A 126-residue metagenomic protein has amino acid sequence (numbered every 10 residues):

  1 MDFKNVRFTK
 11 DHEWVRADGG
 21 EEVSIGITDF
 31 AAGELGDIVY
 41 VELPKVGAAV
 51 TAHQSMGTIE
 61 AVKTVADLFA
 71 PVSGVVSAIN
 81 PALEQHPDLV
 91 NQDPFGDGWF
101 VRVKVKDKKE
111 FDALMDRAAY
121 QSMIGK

Functional and structural regions predicted by a protein language model:
M1-S55, D88, Q92-K126: Acidic, low-complexity mobile loops and tails
H12, I59, L68, S73-V76: Conserved hydrophobic positions within beta-strands
L35-Y40, V62, P71-S73: Short, solvent-exposed beta-edge and connector elements
A61-T64, P81: Short, conserved catalytic or interaction motifs in soluble domains
A66, E84, E110: Conserved protein kinase catalytic core
S73-L89, D93: Short peripheral tails and domain-boundary helices/loops at the edges of structured domains
